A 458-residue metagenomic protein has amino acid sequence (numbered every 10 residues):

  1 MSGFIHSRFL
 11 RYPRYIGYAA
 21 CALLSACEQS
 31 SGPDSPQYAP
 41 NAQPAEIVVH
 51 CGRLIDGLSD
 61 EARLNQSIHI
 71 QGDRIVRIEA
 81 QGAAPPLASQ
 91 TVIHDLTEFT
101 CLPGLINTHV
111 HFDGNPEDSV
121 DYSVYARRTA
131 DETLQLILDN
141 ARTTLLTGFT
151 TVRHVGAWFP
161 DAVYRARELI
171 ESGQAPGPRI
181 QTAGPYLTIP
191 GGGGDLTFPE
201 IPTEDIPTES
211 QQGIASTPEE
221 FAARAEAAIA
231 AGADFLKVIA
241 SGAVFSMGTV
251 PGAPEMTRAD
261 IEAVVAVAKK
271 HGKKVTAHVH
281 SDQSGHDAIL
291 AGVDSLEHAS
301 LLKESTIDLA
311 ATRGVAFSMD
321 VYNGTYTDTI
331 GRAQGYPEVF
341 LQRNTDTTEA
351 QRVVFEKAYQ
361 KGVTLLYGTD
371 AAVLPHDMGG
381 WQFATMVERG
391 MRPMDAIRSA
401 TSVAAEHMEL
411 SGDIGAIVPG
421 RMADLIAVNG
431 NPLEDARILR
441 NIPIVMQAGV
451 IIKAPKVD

Functional and structural regions predicted by a protein language model:
L24-A26: C-terminal motif of bacterial Sec signal peptides marking the signal peptidase cleavage site
E28-S30: Bacterial signal peptide processing site
G32-A45, L54, L58-L102: Histidine-rich, glycine-flanked metal-binding segment
P36-A39, L54-S67, A80-A83, R392-I397 (+1 more regions): Acidic, glycine-enriched loop/beta-strand segments at the rims of small-molecule binding/catalytic pockets
F99-E168, S172, P190-G191, A259 (+1 more regions): Metal-associated gating/positioning segment near the N- to mid-region
V124-Y125, K270, V339, T347-P432: His/Asp/Glu-enriched, well-ordered alpha-helical/loop segment that forms or immediately abuts the divalent-metal
I137-V163, P176-Y186, A233-S246, K274 (+3 more regions): Divalent metal-dependent hydrolysis catalytic cores, especially in the metallo-beta-lactamase
P190, I239-E349, K361, A371-V373 (+4 more regions): Active-site core of metal-dependent hydrolases
